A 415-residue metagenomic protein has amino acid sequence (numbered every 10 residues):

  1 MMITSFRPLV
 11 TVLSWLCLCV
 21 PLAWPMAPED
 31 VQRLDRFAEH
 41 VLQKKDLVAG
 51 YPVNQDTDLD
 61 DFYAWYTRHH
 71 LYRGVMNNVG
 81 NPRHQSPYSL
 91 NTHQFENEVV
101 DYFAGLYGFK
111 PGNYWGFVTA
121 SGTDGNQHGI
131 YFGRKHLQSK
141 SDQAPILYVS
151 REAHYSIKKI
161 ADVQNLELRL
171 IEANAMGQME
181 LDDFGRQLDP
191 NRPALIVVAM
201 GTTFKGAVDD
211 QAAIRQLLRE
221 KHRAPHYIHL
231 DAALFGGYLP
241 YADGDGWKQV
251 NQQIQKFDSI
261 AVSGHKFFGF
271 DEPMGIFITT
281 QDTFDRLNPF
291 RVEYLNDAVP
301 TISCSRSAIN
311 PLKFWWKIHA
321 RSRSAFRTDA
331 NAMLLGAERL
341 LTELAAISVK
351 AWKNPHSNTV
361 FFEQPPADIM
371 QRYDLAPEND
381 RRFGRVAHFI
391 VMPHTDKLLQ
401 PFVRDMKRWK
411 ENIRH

Functional and structural regions predicted by a protein language model:
M1-P25: Classical Sec-dependent N-terminal signal peptides that target proteins to the secretory pathway
W24-G112, A387: N-terminal entrance/gating region of PLP-dependent enzymes' catalytic architecture
R33-E39, Q143, K158, P289-C304 (+1 more regions): Conserved C-terminal alpha-helix-loop-beta "cap" of PLP-dependent enzymes that closes/shapes the active-site mouth
V79-P87, P111-F117, Q143, L168-I171 (+3 more regions): Glycine- and acidic
N97-A104, G108, Y131-R134, D162 (+1 more regions): Amphipathic, well-packed alpha-helical segments that form the structural scaffold of globular domains
F117-N288: Conserved PLP-enzyme active-site core in the AAT-like
P193, P225, F257, D271-M274 (+4 more regions): Active-site lining segments that contact anionic ligands and/or coordinate catalytic metals
Y241-N354: Active-site C-terminal subdomain of aminotransferase-like
